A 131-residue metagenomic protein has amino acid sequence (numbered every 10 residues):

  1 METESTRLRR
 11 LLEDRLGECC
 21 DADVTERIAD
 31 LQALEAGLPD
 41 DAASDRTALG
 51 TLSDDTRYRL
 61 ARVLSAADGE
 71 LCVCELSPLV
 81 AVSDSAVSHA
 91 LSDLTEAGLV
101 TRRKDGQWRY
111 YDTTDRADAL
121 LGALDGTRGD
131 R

Functional and structural regions predicted by a protein language model:
M1-L52, L99: N-terminal leader segment of winged-helix/HTH proteins
D40-V82, Y110-Y111: N-terminal helix-turn-helix DNA-binding core of bacterial DNA-binding proteins
S85: Key DNA-contact positions within bacterial/archaeal DNA-binding proteins
L91-S92: Short, hydrophobic-biased segments on the C-terminal half of alpha helices that form "recognition helices"
E96-D105, D112: Beta-hairpin "wing" of winged helix-turn-helix
D112-R131: Conserved segment of winged-helix/HTH DNA-binding domains
